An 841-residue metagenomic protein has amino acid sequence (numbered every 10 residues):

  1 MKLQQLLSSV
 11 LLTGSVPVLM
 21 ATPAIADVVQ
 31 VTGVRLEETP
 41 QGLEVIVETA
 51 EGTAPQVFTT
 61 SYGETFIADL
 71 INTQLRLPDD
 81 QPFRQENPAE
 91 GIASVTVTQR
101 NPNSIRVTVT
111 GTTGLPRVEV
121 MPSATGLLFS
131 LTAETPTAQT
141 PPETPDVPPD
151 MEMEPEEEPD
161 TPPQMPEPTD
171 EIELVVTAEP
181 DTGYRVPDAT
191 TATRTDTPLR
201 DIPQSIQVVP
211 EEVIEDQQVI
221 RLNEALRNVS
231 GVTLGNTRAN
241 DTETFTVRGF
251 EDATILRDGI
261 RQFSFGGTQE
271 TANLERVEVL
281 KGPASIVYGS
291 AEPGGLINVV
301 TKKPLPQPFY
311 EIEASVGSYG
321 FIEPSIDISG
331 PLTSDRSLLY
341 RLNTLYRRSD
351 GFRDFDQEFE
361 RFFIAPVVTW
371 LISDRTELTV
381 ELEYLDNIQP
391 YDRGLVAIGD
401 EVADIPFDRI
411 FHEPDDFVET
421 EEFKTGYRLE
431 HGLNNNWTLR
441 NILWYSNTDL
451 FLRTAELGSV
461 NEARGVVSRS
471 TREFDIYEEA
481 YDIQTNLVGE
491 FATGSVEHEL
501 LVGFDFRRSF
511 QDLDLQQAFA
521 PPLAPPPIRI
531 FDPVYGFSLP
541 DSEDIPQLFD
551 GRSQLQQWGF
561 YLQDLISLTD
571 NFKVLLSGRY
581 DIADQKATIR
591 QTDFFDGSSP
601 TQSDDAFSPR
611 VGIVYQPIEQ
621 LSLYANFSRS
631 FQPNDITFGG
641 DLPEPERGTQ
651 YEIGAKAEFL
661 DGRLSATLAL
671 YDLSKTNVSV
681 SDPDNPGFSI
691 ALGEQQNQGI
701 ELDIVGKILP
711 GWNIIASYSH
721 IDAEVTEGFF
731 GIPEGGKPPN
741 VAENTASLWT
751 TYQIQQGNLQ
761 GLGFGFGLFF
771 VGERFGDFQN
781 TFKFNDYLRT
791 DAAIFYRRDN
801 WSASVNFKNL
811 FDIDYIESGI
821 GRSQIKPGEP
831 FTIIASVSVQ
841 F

Functional and structural regions predicted by a protein language model:
L3-L6, M20-P166: Signal-peptide-cleaved, periplasmic/extracellular N-terminal interaction regions immediately downstream of the signal
E171-P308, I312, I653: Acidic, small-polar-rich N-terminal luminal/periplasmic segments of exported/outer-membrane proteins
A272-E275, I286-I364, I372-T376, F423 (+1 more regions): Outer-membrane beta-barrel translocator/receptor signature
R347-G351, I364-G432, Y445-E478, P522-S553 (+2 more regions): Acidic/polar loop-and-plug regions of large Gram-negative outer-membrane beta-barrel proteins
T369-S373, E383, E478, E497-E499 (+3 more regions): Structural signature of Gram-negative outer-membrane beta-barrels, strongest in the C-terminal barrel of TonB-dependent
E430-G432, T438-W444, T448-T454, P645-K707 (+1 more regions): Membrane-embedded beta-barrel scaffold of Gram-negative outer-membrane proteins
D672, A691-F778, S836-Q840: Gram-negative outer-membrane beta-barrel transporters
F769-D777, K783, F795-F841: C-terminal beta-signal and adjacent terminal beta-strands/loops of Gram-negative outer-membrane beta-barrel proteins
